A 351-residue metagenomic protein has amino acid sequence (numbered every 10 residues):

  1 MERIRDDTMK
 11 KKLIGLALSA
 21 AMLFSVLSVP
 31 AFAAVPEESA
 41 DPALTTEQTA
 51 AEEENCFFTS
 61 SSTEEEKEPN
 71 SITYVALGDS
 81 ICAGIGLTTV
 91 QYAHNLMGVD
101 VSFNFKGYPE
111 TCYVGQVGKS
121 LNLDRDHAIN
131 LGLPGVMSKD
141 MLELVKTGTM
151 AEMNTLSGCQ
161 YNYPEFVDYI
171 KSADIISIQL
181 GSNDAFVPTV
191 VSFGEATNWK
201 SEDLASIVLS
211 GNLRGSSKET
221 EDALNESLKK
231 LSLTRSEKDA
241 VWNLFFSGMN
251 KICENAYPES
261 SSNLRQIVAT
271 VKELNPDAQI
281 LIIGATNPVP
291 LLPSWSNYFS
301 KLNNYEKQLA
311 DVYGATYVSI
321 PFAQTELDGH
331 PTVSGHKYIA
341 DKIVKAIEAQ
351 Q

Functional and structural regions predicted by a protein language model:
M1-T8: Short, Lys/Arg-enriched N-terminal segments with co-localized hydrophobic residues within the first ~10-30 amino acids
K11-S19: Sec-dependent signal peptide recognition, specifically the positively charged N-region followed immediately by
S19-V26: Bacterial N-terminal signal peptides
V26-A43: Sec-dependent signal peptide cleavage junction
A34, I85-T89, M141-E143, V187-S192: Short, solvent-exposed loop/turn and secondary-structure capping segments
T49-P134, A223-N225, T332: Serine-esterase "nucleophile elbow" of acetyl-processing enzymes
P134-Q160, P331: Charged, often glycine-rich, active-site loop that binds/positions anionic groups
N154-Q350: Alpha-helical cap/lid subdomain in secreted, periplasmic, or secretory-pathway luminal O-acyl-processing enzymes
